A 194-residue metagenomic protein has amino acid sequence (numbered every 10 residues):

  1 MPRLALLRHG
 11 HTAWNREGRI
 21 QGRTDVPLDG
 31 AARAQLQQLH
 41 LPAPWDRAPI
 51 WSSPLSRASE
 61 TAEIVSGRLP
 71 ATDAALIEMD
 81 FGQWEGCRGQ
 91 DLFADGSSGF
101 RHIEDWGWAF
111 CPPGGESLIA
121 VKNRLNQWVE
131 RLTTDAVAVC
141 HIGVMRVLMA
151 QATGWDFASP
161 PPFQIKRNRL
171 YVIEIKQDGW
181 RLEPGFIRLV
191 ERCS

Functional and structural regions predicted by a protein language model:
M1-R3, T72, M79-D91, T134 (+1 more regions): Acidic, low-complexity terminal tails and accessory targeting/binding regions of phosphate-metabolizing enzymes
P2-R68, D95: Active-site-proximal alpha-helix that buttresses catalytic centers in soluble enzyme cores
L4, A48, R131-G143: Generic beta-sheet signal
L7, D73, V139: Generic enzyme active-site microenvironment
Q37-L41, K122, N126-T133: Generic structural signal for well-ordered alpha-helical scaffold segments
I64, V147-Q151: Active-site signature of alpha/beta-hydrolase-fold catalytic machinery across serine- and Asp/Cys-nucleophile hydrolases
V65-R124: Phosphate-handling substructures
I142-R146, R169: GST superfamily/GST-like fold recognition
